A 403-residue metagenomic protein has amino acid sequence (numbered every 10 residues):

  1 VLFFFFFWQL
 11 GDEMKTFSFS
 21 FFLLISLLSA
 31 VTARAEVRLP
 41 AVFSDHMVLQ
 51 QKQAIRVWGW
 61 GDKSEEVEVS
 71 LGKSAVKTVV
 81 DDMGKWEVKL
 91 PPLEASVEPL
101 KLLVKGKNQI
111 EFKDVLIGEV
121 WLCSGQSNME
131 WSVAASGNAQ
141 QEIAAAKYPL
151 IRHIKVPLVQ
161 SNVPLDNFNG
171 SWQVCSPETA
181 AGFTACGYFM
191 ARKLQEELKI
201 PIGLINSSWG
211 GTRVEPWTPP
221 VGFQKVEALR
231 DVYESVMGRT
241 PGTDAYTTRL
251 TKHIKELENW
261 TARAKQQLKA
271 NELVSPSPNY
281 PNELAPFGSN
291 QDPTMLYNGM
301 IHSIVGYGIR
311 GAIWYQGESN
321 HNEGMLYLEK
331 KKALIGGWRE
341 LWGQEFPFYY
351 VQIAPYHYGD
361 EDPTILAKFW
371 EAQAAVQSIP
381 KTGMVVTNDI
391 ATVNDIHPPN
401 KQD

Functional and structural regions predicted by a protein language model:
V1-Q9, S20-F21: Hydrophobic alpha-helical signal peptides and transmembrane signal-/tail-anchor segments that drive secretory-pathway
D12, L28-E36: Bacterial Sec-dependent signal peptides at the C-terminal "C-region" and cleavage site
S20-S29: Bacterial N-terminal signal peptides
A35-D403: Cell-envelope and extracellular/periplasmic
